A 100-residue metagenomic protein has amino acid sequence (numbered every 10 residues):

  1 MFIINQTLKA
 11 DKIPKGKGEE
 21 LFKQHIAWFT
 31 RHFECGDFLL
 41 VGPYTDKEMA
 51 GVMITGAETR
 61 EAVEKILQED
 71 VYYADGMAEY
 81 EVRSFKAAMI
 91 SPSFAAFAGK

Functional and structural regions predicted by a protein language model:
M1-K100: Conserved, structured core segments of small domains
